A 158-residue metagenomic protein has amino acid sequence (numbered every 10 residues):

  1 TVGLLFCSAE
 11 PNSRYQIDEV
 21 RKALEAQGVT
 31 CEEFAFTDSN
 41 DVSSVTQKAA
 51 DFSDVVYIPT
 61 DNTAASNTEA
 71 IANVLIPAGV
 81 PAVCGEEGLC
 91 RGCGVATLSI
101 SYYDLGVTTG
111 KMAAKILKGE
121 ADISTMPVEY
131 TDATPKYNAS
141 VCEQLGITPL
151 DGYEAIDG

Functional and structural regions predicted by a protein language model:
T1-A26, D122-C142: An alpha-beta-alpha
T1-V2, I100-A121: Hydrophobic alpha-helical segments within soluble ligand-binding/sensing domains
F6-Q16, E33-V42, N62, E86 (+2 more regions): Hinge/beta->alpha junction and helix N-cap segments in small-molecule ligand-binding domains
S13-V20, D38, V42-V45, N67 (+6 more regions): Stable alpha-helical elements in mature extracytoplasmic
R21-S39: Short beta-strand elements in bilobed, periplasmic/extracellular small-molecule ligand-binding domains
E25, V29, Q47-D54, A72 (+5 more regions): Sec-exported extracytoplasmic/periplasmic mature domains
F36-C90: Hydrophobic alpha-helical
M112-K118, D122-G158: An extracytoplasmic/periplasmic, membrane-proximal ligand-sensing/linker region
